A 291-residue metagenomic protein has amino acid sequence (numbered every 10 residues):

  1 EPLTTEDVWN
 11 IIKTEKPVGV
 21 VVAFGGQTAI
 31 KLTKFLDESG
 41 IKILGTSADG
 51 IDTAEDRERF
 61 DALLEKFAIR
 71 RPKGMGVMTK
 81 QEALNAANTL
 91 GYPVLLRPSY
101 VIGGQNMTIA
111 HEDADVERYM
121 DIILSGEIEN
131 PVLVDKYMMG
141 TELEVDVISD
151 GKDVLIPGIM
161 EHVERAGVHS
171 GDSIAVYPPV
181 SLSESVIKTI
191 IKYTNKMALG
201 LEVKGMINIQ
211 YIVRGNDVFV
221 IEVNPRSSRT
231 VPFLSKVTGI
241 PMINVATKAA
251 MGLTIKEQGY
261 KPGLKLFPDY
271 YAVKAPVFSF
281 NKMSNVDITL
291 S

Functional and structural regions predicted by a protein language model:
E1-G19, T28-I30, K42-G45, F67 (+3 more regions): ATP-dependent carboxylate activation and anion-phosphoryl transfer catalytic cores that bind Mg-ATP to form
D7, V22, M78: Gly/Ser-rich phosphate-binding catalytic loop and adjacent alpha/beta segment that cradle a phosphoryl group at enzyme
N10, K34, A62, N85 (+1 more regions): Surface-exposed charge patches
E15-E55, R70-M75: A short, GP-enriched loop/loop-strand-helix hinge that lies immediately N-terminal to, or at the N-terminal rim
G26-Q27, V77-K80, M139: Short beta->alpha connector loops
T46-M107: A conserved helix-loop-beta module that forms one wall/lid of the active-site cleft in ATP-utilizing catalytic domains
